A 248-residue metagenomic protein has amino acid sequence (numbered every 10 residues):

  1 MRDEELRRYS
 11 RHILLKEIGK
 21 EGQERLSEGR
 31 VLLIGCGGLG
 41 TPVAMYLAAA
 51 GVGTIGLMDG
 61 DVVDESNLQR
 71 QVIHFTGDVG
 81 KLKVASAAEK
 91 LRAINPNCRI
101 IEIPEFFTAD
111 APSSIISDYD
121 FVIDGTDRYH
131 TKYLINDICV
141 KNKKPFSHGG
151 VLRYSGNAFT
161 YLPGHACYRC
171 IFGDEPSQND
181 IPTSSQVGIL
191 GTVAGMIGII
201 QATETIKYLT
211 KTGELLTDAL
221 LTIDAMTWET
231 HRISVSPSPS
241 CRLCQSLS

Functional and structural regions predicted by a protein language model:
M1-S248: Adenine nucleotide-associated cytosolic modules
